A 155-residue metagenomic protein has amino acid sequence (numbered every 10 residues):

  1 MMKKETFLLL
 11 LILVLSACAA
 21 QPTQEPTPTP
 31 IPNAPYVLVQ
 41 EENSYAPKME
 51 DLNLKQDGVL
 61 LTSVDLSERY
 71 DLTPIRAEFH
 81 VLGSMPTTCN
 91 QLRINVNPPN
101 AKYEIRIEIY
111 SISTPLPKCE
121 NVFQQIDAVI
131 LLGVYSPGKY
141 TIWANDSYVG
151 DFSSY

Functional and structural regions predicted by a protein language model:
M1-E5: Positively charged n-region of N-terminal signal peptides that target proteins for export
F7-L8, P137: Hydrophobic alpha-helical context, especially transmembrane and signal-peptide helices
L8-S16: Bacterial N-terminal signal peptides
C18-Y155: Exposed, flexible binding/inhibitory loops of compact, secreted disulfide-stabilized domains
